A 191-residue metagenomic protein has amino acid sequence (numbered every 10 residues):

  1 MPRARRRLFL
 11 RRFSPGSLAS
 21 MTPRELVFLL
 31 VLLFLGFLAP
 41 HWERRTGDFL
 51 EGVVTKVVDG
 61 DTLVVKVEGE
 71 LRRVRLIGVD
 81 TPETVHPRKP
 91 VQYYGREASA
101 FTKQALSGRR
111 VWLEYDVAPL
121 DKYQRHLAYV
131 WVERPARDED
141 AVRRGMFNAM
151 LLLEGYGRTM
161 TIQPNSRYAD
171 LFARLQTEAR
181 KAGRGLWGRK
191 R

Functional and structural regions predicted by a protein language model:
M1-R191: Small beta-barrel nucleic-acid-binding modules, primarily SNase/OB-fold domains and secondarily Tudor-like barrels
